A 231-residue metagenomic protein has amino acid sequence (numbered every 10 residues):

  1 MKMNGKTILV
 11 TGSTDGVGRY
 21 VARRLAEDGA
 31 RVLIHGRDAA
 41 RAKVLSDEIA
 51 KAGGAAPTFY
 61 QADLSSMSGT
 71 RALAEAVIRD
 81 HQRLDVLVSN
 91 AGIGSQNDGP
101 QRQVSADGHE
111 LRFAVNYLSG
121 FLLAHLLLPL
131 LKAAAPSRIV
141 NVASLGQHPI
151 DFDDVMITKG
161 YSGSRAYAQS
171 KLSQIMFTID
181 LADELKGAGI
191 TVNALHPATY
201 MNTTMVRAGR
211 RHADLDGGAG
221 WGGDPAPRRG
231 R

Functional and structural regions predicted by a protein language model:
M1-L33: Canonical Rossmann dinucleotide-binding motif of NAD(H)/NADP(H)-dependent dehydrogenases/reductases, specifically
T7-V10, L87-V88, I139: Conserved hydrophobic beta-strands of the Rossmann-like cofactor-binding core in SDR/related NAD(P)H-dependent
D28-V44: Conserved glycine-rich Rossmann-like NAD(P)H-binding loop of the short-chain dehydrogenase/reductase
A39-A40, Y60-E75: The beta1-alpha1 cofactor-binding region of Rossmann-like NAD(H)/NADP(H)-dependent oxidoreductases
K51-A56, A76-S89, S95-S105: A glycine-rich helix->loop->beta "capping" turn within Rossmann-like NAD(P)(H)-dependent oxidoreductase domains
T70, L215-R231: C-terminal helical subdomain
I93-F113, K132-I190, H196-D214: Catalytic loop of short-chain dehydrogenase/reductase
